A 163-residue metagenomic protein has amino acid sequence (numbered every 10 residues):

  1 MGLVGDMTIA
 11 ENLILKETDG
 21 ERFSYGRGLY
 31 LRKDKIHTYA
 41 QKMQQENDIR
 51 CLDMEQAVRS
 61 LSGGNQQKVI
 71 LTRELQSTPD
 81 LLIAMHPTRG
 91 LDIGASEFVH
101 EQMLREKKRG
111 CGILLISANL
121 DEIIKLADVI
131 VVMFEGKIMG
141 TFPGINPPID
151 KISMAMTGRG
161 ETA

Functional and structural regions predicted by a protein language model:
M1-L61, G140-P143, P148, S153-R159: Conserved P-loop NTPase catalytic core
T78: Conserved catalytic motifs of ABC-family nucleotide-binding domains
M85, D92: ABC-family nucleotide-binding domains
E97-R109: Helical segment within the ABC ATPase nucleotide-binding domain
S117-A118: H-loop/switch region of ABC-family ATPase nucleotide-binding domains
I123-K125: A short, surface-exposed alpha-helical micro-motif characterized by mixed small hydrophobic and charged/polar residues
